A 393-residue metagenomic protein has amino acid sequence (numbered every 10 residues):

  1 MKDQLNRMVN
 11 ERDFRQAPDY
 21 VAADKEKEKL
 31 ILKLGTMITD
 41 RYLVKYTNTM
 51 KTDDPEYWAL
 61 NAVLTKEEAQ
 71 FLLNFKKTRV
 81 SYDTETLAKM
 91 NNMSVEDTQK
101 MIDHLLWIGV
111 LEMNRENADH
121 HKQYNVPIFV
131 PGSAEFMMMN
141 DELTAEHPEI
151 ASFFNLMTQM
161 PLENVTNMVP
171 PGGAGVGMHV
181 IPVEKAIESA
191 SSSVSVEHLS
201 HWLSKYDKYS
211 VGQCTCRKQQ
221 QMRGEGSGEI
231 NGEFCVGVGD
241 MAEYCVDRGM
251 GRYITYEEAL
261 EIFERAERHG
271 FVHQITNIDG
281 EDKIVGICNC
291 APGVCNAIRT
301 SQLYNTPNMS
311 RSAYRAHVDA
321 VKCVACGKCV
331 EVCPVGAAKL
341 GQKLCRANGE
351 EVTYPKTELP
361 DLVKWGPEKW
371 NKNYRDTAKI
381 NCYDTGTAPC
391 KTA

Functional and structural regions predicted by a protein language model:
K2-Y57: Long, low-complexity, charged/polar intrinsically disordered regions in eukaryotic proteins
A62-A69: Short helix-coil-helix linker/hinge
T78-N91: Short acidic, hydrophobic short linear motifs in intrinsically disordered regions
N91-W107: Short amphipathic alpha-helical interaction segments
M93, Y124, Q274-G286, L303-V332 (+1 more regions): Ferredoxin-like iron-sulfur electron-transfer modules
L106-N117, A338-K339: A short, conserved structural fragment
D119-P161: Short, amphipathic alpha-helical interaction segments positioned at domain boundaries
M160-R315: Catalytic cores of enzyme domains
